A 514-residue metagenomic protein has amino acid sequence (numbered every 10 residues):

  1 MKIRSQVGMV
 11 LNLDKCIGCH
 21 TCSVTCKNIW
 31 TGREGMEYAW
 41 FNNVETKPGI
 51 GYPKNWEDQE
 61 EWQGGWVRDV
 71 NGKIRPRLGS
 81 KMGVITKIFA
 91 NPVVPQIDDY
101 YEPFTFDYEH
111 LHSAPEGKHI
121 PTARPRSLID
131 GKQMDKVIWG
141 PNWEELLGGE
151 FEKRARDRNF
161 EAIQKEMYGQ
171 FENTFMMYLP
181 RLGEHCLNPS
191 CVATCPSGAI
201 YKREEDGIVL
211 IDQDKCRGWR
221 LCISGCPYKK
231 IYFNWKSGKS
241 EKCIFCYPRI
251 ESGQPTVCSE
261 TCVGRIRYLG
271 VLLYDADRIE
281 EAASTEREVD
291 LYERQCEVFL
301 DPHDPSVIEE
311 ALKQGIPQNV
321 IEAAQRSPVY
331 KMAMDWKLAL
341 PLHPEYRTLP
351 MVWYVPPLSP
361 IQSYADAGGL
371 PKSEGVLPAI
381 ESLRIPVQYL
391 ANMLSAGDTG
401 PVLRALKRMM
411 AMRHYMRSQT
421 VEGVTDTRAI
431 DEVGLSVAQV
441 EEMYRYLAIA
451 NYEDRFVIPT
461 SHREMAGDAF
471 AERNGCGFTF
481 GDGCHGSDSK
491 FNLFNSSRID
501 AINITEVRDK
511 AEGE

Functional and structural regions predicted by a protein language model:
M1-E514: Non-ligating segments of multi-cofactor redox enzymes
